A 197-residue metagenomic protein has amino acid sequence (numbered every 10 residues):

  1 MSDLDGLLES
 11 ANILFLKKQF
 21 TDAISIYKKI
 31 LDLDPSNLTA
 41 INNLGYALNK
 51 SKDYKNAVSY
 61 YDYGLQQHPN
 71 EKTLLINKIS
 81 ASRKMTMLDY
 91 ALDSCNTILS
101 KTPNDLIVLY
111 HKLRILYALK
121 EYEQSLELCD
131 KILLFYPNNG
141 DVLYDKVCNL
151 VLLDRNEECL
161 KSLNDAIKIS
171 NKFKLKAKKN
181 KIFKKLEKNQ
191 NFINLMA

Functional and structural regions predicted by a protein language model:
M1-L4, S10, K172-A197: Terminal, low-structured helical/coil segments at or just beyond the last alpha-helical repeat
D3-L33, T39, N43-K50: Alpha-helical segment of the N-proximal tetratricopeptide repeat
E9, N43, N77, H111 (+2 more regions): Canonical tetratricopeptide repeat
L16-K28, S51-Y63, S82-T97, L119-K131 (+1 more regions): Structural signature of tandem alpha-helical TPR/SEL1-like repeats, specifically the intra-repeat loop/turn
V151-L152, N156-L175: TPR/TPR-like (Sel1-like) alpha-helical repeat modules
